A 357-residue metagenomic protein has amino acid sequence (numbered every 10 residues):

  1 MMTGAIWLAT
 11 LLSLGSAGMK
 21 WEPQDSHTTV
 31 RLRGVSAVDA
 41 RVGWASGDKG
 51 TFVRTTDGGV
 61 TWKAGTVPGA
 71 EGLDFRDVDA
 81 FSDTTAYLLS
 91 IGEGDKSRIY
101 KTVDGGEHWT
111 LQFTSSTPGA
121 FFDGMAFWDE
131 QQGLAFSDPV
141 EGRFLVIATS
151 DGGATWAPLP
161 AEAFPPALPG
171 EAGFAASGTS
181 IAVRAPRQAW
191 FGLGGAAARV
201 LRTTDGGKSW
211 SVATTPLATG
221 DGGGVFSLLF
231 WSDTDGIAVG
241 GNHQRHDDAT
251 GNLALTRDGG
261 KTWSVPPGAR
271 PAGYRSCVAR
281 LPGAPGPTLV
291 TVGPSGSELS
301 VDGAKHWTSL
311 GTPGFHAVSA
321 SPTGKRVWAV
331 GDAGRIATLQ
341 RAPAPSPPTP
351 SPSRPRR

Functional and structural regions predicted by a protein language model:
T3-K20: Bacterial Sec-dependent signal peptides at the C-terminal "C-region" and cleavage site
A17-R357: Residue-level hotspots at or immediately adjacent to binding/recognition sites across diverse folds
